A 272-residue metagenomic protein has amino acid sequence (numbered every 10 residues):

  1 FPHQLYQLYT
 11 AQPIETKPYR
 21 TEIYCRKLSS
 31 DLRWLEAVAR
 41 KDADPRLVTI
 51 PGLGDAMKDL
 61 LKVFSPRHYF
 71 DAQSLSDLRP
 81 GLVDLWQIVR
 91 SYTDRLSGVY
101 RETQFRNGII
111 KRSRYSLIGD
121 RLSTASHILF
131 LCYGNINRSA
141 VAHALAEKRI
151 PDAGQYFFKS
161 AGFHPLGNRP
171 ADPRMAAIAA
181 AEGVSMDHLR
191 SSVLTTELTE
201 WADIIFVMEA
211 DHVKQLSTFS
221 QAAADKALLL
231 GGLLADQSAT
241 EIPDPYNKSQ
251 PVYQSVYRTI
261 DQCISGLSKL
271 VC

Functional and structural regions predicted by a protein language model:
F1: Conserved metal-phosphate-binding beta-hairpin within the catalytic cores of diverse ATP-dependent phosphoryl-transfer
Q7-E102: Peripheral (often C-terminal) accessory segments that flank ATP-dependent C-N-forming ligase machineries
C25, M186, L194, I242 (+1 more regions): Short clusters of hydrophobic/aromatic residues that line enzyme substrate/ligand-binding pockets
Y100-L122, A210, K214-C272: Phosphate-binding/catalytic loops
F105-W201, C272: Conserved active-site segments centered on acidic
F130, V207-M208: Short beta-strand scaffold positions
